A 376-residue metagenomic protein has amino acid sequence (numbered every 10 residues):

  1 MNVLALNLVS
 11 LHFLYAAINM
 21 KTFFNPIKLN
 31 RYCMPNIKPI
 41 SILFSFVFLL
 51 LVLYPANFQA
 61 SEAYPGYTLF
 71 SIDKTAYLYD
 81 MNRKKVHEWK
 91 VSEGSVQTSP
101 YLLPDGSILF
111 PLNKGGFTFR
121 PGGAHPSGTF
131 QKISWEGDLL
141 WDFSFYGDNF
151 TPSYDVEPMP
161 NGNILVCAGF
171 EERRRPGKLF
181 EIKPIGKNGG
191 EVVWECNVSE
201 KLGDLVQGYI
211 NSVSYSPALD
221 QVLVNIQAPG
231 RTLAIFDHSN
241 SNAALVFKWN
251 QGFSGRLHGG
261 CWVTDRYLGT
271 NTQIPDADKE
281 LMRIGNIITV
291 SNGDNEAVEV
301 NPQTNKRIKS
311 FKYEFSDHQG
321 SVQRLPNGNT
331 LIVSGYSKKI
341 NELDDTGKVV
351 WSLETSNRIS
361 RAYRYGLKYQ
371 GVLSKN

Functional and structural regions predicted by a protein language model:
M1-I37: N-terminal secretory signal peptides that target proteins for export/translocation
V3, V9-H12, L51, A56 (+1 more regions): Intrinsic low-complexity/disordered segments
I37-L43: Alpha-helical transmembrane segments
L43-V52: Bacterial N-terminal signal peptides
N57-N376: Histidine-/acidic-rich catalytic cores in large beta-rich domains
